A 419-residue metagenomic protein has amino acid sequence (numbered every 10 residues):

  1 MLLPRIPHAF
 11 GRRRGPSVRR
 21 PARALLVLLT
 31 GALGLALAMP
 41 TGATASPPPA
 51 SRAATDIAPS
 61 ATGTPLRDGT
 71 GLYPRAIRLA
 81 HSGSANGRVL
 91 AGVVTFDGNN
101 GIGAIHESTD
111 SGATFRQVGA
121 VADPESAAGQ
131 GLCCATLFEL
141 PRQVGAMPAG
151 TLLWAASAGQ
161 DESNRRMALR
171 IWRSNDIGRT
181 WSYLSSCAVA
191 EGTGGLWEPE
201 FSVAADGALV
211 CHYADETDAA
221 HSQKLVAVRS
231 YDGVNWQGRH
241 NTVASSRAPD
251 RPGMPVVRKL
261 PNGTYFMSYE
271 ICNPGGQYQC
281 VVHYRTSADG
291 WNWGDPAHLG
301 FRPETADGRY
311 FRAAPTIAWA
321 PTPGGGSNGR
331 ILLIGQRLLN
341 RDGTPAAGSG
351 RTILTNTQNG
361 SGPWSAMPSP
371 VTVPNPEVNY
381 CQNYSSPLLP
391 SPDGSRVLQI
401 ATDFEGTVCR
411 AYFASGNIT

Functional and structural regions predicted by a protein language model:
M1-P47: Secretory targeting and sorting signals
A54-T62, H106-G119, W172-L184, R229-G238 (+3 more regions): Asp-box/BNR beta-propeller loop motif
T70-R75, G101, G131-T136, G195-E198 (+5 more regions): Beta-rich catalytic cores
R75-G98, T136-E139, A146-R165, R170-W172 (+6 more regions): Hydrophobic core segments of beta-strands in well-ordered, beta-rich domains
I102-I105, T114-G159: Blade-loop segments of beta-propeller domains
C272, Q279-V282, D307-G360: Loop/turn-rich, solvent-exposed surfaces of beta-rich toroidal or solenoidal domains
F301-R312, W364-S391: Conserved blade-ending motifs and adjacent loop-strand segments that build the rim/top face of beta-propeller domains
L388-T419: Blade-level signature of beta-propeller repeat domains, shared across WD40, Kelch, NHL, RCC1 and BNR/Asp-box propellers
